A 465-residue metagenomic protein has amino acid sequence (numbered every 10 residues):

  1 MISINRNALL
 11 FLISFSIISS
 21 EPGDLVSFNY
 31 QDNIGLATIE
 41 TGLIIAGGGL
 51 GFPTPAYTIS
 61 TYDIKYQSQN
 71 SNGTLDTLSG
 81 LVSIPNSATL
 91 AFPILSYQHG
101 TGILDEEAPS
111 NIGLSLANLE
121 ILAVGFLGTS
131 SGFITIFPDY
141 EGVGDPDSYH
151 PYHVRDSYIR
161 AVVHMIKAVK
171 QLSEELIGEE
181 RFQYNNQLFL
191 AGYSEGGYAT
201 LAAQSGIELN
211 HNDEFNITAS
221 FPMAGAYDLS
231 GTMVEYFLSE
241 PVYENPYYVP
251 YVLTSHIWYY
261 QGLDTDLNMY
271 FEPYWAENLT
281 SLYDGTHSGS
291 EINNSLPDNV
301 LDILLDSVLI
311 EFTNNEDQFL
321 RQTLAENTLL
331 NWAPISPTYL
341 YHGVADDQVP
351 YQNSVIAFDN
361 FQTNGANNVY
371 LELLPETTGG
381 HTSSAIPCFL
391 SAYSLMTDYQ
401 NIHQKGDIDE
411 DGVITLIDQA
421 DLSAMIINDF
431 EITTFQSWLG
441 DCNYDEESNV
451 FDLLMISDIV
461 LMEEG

Functional and structural regions predicted by a protein language model:
E21-L90: Catalytic-loop region of hydrolases
S71-S79, S83-S131: Short, surface-exposed "cap/lid" segments of acyl-processing enzymes
Y152-L176: Alpha/beta-hydrolase active-site loop
M223-N331: Accessory cap/linker subdomain of secreted extracellular hydrolases
L229, V344-P350: Acidic catalytic loop of the alpha/beta-hydrolase fold
V234, E316, L320-Q322, Q348 (+2 more regions): C-terminal catalytic histidine-bearing segment of alpha/beta-hydrolase fold enzymes
P334, Y339-D346: Short beta-strand/loop motif that positions the catalytic acidic residue of the alpha/beta-hydrolase fold
I402-G465: Cellulosome-associated attachment modules in secreted, modular CAZymes
